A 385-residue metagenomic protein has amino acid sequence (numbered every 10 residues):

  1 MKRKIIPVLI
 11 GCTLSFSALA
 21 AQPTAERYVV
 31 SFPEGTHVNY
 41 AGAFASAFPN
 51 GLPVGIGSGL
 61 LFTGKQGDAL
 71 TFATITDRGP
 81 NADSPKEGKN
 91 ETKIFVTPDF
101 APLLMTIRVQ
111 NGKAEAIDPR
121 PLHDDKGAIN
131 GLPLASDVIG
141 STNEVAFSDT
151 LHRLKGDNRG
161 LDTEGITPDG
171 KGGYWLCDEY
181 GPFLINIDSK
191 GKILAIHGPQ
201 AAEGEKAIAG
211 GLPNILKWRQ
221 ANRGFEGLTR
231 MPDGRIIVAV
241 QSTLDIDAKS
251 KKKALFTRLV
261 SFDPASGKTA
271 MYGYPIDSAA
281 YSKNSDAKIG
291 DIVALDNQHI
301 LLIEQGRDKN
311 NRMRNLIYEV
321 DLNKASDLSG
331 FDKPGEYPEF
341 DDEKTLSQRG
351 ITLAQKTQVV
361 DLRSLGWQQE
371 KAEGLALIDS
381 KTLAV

Functional and structural regions predicted by a protein language model:
M1-A20: Gram-negative bacterial Sec-dependent N-terminal signal peptides
A21-V385: Sequence/structural signature of beta-propeller domains
